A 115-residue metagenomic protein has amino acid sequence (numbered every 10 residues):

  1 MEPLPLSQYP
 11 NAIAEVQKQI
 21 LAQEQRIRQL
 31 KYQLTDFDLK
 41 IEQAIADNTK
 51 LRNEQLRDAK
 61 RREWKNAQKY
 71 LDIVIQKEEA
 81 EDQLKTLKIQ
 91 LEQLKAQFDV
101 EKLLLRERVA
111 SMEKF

Functional and structural regions predicted by a protein language model:
M1-A22: Short, charge-rich amphipathic alpha-helices with coiled-coil/heptad character
E2-P3, A110-F115: Short acidic DE-rich linear segments
P3, S7, N53-L56, K60 (+1 more regions): N-proximal short alpha-helices
L4, N11, L34-D36, A67-K69 (+1 more regions): Alpha-helix initiation/capping motif
A12-E15, Q19, A44, K60-E63 (+1 more regions): Charge-rich, solvent-exposed alpha-helical interaction surfaces
E24-I27, K31-D38, I75-S111: Long amphipathic alpha-helical coiled-coil segments
I27-W64: Extended alpha-helical coiled-coil "stalk/arm" regions that act as elongated linkers or oligomerization scaffolds
N53-Q83: Short, glycine/alanine-rich amphipathic alpha-helical segment that often forms an alpha-turn-alpha hairpin
